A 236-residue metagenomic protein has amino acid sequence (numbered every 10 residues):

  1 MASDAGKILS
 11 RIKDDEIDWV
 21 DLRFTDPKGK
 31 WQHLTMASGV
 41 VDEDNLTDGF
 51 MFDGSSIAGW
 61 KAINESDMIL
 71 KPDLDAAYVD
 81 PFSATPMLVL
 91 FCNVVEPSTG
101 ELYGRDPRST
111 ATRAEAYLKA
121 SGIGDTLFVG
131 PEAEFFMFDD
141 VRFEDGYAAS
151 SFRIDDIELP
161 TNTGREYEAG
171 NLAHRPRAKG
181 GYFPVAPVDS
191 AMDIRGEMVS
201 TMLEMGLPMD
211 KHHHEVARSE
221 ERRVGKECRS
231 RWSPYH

Functional and structural regions predicted by a protein language model:
M1-R223, R229: Glycine-rich, acidic/polar active-site loops that bind/position phosphate-bearing ligands
E227-H236: Hydrophobic alpha-helical segments, chiefly the membrane-spanning helices and signal/signal-anchor peptides
